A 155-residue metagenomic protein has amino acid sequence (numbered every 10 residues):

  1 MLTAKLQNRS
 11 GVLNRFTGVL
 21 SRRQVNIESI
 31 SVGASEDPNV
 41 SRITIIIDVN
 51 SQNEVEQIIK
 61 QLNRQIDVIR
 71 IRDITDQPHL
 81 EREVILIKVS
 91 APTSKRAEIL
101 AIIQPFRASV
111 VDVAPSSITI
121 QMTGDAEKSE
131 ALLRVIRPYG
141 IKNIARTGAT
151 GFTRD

Functional and structural regions predicted by a protein language model:
M1-R42, I46-D155: Long, contiguous binding/interaction regions
